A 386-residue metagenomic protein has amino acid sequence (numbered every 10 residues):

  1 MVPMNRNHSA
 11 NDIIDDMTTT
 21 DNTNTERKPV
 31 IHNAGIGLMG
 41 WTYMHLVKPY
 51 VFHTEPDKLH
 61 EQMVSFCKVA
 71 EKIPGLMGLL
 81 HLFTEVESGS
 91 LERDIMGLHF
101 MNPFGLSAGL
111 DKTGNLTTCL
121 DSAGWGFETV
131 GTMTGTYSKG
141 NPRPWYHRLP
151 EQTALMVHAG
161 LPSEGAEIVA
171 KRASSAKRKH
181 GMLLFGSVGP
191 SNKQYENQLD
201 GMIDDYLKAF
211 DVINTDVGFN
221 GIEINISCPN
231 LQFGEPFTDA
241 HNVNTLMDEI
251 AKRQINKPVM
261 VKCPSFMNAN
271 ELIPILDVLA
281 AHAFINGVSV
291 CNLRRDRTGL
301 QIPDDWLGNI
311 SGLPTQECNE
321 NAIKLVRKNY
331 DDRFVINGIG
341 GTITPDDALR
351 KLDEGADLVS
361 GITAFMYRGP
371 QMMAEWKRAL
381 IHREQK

Functional and structural regions predicted by a protein language model:
M77-E87, I226-T238, I273-D332: Glycine/Thr-rich beta-alpha phosphate-binding loop at enzyme active sites
L98-G105, H180-F185, Q254-P264, N329-G338: Short beta-strand/loop segments at the ligand-binding rim of alpha/beta enzyme cores
A108-D111, S187-S191, C263-A269, V335-D346: Glycine-rich beta-to-alpha transition loops that act as phosphate-gripper elements at the mouths of alpha/beta enzyme
N115-L120, M267-A280, T342-V359: Catalytic cores of alpha/beta
T129-T136, G287-R294, T342, A348-E375: Glycine-rich phosphate-binding active-site loops on the catalytic face of alpha/beta enzymes
G131-M182: A gly/proline- and charged-residue-enriched helix-loop-helix capping module
G140-T153, T298-G312, A364-K386: C-terminal helical cap(s) of enzyme catalytic domains, especially alpha/beta-barrels
N192-L207, E235-F237, C263-A281: Active-site glycine- and acidic-residue-rich loops that bind and position anionic ligands or nucleotide-like cofactors
